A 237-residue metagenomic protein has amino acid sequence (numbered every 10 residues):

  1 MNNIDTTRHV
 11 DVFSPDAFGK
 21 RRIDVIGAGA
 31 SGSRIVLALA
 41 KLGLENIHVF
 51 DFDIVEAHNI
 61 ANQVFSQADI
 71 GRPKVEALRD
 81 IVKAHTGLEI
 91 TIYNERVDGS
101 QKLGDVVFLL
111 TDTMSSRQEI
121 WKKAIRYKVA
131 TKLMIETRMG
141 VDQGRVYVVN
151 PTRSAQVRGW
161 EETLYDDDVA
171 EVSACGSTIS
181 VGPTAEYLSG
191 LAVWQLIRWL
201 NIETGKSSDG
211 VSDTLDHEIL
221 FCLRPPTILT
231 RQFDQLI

Functional and structural regions predicted by a protein language model:
M1-I23, R158: N-terminal charged helix/coil linker that caps or initiates catalytic domains
G19-L44, H48-I54, V193: Glycine-rich adenosine-cofactor-binding loop
R22, K102-V106, L110-I237: Glycine-rich phosphate/adenylate-binding loop
I26, R34, I70-P73, A77 (+2 more regions): Conserved active-site and cofactor/substrate-binding residues in soluble primary-metabolism enzymes
I26-G29, F50, N94-E95, L109-D112 (+1 more regions): Short His-Asn-centered micro-motif
N46, E89-T91, L133: Conserved beta-strand segments of alpha/beta enzyme cores
N46-T86: Glycine-rich phosphate-binding loop and adjoining beta1-alpha1-beta2 segment of Rossmann-like nucleotide-binding folds
P73-G104, T111-M114: A structured beta-alpha segment of the ubiquitous adenosine-cofactor-binding alpha/beta core
